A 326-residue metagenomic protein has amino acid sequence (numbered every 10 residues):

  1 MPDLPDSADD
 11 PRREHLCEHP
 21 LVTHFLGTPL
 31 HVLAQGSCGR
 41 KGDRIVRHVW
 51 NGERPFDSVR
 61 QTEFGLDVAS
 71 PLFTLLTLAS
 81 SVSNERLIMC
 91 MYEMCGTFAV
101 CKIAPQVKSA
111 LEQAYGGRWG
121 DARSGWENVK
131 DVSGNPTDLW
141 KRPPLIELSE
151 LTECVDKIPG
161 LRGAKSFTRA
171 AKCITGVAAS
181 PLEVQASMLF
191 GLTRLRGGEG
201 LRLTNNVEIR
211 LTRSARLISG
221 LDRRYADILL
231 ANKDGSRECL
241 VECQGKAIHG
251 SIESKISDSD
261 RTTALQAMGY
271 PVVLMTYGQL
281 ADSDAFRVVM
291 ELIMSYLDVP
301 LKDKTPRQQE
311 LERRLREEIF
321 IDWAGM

Functional and structural regions predicted by a protein language model:
M1-R162, L301-T305, R314-M326: Short gly/ser-rich loop at a beta-strand->alpha-helix junction or flexible surface loop bordering the NTP-binding
W119, D131-M326: Surface segments flanking catalytic/ligand-binding clefts of nucleic-acid enzymes
